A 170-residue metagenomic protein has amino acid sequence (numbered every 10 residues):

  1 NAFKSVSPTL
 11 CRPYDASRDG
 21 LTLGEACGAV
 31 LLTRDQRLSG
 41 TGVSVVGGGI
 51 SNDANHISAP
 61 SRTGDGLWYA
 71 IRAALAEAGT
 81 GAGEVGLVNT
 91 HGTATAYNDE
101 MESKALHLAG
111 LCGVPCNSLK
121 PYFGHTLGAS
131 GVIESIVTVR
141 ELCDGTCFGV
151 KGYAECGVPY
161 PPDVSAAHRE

Functional and structural regions predicted by a protein language model:
N1-L38, G128-E170: Conserved beta-strand-centric core segments of catalytic alpha/beta enzyme folds
N1-T9, G42-S44, D99-C116: Acidic-glycine-rich active-site phosphate/pyrophosphate-binding loop
V6-T80, E84-L87, E170: Condensing-enzyme catalytic core mediating Claisen C-C bond formation in acyl metabolism
R12, N55, S118-G124: Short beta-alpha connecting loops at secondary-structure transitions that line or flank enzyme active sites
T41-G48, G83-T90, P115-P121, G149-G157: Beta-strand segments within the central parallel beta-sheet cores of soluble alpha/beta enzyme folds
N52, L87, E102, P121 (+1 more regions): Glycine-rich phosphate/pyrophosphate-binding loop at beta-loop-alpha junctions
N55-T63, T93-G110, T126-I133, A166: Short glycine/threonine-rich loop-to-helix capping motif typified by GTGT followed within a few residues by an Asp-Pro
A70-A78, A105, A109, T138-L142: Stable alpha-helical structural segments in soluble proteins, enriched in small hydrophobic residues
